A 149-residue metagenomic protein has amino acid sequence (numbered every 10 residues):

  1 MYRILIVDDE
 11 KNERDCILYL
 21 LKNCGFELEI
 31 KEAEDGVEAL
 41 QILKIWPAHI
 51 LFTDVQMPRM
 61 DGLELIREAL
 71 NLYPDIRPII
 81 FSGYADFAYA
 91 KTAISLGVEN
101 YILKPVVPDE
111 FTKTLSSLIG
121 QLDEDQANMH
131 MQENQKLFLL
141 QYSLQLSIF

Functional and structural regions predicted by a protein language model:
D8, D54: Active-site residues of response regulator receiver
K11-K31: Two-component/phosphorelay signaling modules centered on CheY-like receiver
G25, K44-W46, A69-D75, L96: Conserved phosphotransfer cores of two-component systems
E32-Q41, G62: Helix N-cap/capping motif at the beta->alpha junctions
M57: Receiver (REC) domain active-site loop signature in two-component systems and cognate sites in sensor histidine kinases
E64, A85-N100: Alpha4 helix (beta4-alpha4-beta5 surface) of REC/receiver domains from two-component response regulators
I94, N100-F149: Interdomain helical linkers/hinges and coiled-coil/dimerization scaffolds that transmit conformational signals
